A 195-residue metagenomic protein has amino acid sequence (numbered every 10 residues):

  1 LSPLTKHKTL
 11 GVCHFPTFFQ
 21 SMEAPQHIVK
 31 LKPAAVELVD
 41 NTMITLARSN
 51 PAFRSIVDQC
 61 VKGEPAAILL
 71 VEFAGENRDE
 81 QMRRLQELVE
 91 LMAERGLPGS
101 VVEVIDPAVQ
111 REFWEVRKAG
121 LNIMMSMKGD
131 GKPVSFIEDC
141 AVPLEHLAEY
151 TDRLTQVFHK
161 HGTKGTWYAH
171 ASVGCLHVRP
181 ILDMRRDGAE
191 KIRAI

Functional and structural regions predicted by a protein language model:
L1-I195: Noncatalytic alpha-helical scaffold of FAD-dependent oxidoreductases
